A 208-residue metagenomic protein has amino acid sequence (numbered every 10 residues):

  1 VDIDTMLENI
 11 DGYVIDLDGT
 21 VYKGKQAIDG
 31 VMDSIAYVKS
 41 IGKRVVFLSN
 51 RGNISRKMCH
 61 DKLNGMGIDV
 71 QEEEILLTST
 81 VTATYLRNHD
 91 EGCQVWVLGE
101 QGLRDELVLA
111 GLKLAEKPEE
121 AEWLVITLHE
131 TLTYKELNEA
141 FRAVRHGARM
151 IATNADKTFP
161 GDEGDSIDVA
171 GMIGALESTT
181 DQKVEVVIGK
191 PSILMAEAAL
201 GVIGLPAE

Functional and structural regions predicted by a protein language model:
V1-L17, V21-E208: HAD-like aspartate-dependent phosphatase fold
